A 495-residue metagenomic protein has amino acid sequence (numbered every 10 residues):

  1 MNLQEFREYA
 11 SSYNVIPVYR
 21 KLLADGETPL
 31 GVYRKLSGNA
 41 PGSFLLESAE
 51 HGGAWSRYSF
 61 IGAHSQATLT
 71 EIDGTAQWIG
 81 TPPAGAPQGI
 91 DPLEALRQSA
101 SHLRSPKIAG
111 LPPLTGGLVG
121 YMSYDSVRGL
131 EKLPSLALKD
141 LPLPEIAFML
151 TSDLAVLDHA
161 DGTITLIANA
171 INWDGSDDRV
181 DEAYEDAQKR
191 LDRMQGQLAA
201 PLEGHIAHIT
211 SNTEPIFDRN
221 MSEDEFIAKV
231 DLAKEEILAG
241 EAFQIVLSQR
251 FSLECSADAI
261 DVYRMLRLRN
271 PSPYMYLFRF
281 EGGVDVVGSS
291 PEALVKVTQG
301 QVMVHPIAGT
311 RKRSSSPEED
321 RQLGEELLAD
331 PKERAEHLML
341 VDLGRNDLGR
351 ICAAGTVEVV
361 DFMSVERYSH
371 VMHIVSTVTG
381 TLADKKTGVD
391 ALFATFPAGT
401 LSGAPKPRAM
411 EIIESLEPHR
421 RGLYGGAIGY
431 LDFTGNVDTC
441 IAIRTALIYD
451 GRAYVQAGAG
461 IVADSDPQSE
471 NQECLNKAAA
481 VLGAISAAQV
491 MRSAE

Functional and structural regions predicted by a protein language model:
M1-E495: Extended alpha-helical targeting/anchoring segments, especially N-terminal organellar/secretory targeting helices
